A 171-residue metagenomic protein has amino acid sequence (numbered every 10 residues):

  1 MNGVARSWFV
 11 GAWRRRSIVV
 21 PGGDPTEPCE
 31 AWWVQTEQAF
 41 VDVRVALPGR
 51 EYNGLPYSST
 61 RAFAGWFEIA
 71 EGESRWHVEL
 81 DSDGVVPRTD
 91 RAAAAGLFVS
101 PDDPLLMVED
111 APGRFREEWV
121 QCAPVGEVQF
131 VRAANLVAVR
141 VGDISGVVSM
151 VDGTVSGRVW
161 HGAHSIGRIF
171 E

Functional and structural regions predicted by a protein language model:
M1-A62, E73-E171: Lipid interaction determinants
A62-E68: Beta-propeller blade signature
